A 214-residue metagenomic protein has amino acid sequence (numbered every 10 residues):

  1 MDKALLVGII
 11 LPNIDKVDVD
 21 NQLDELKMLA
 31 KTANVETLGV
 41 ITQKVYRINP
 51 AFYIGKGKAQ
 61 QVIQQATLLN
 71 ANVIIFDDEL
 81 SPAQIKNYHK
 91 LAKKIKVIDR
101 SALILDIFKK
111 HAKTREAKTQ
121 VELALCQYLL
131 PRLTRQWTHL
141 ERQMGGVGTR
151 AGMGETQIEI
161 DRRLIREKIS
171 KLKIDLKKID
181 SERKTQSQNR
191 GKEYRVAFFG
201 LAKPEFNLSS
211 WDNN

Functional and structural regions predicted by a protein language model:
M1-A4, Q136-N214: Conserved G1/Walker A P-loop phosphate-binding module
M1-I104: N-terminal accessory targeting/assembly segments
I10-P12, L80-K94, T119-Y128, G145-G154 (+1 more regions): Short secondary-structure transition/capping segments
V17, Y53, K110, A117 (+3 more regions): Register-specific recognition of a single heptad position within extended alpha-helical repeats
I48-N49, A102-L103, Y128, R135 (+1 more regions): Residue-level signal for pocket-adjacent positions within structured domains
I74, C126, I165: Conserved hydrophobic/aromatic pocket- or pore-lining residues that grip, position, or stack substrates in active sites
A102-V121: Short alpha-helix plus adjacent loop in nuclease-associated cores
L123, Q127-L140: A charged, well-structured terminal subsegment
